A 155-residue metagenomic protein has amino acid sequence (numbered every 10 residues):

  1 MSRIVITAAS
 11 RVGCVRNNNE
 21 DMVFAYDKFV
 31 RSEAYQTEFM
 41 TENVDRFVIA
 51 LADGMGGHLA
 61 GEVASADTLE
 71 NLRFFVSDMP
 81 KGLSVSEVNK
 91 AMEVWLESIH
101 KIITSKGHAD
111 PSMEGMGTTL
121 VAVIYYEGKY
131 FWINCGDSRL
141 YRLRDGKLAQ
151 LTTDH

Functional and structural regions predicted by a protein language model:
M1-H155: PP2C/PPM-type serine/threonine phosphatase catalytic domain
